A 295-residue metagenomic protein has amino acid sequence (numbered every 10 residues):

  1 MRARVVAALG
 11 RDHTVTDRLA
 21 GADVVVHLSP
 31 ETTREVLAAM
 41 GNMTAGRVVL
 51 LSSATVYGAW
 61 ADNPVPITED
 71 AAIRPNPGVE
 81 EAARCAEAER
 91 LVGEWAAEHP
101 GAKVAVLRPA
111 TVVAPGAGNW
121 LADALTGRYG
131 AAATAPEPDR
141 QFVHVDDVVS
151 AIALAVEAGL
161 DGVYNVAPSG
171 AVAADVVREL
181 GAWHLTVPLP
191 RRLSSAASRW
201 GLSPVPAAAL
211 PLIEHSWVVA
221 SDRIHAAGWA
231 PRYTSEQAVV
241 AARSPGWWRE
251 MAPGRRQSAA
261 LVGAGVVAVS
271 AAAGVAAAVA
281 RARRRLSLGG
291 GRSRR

Functional and structural regions predicted by a protein language model:
R2-A45, G58-A59: NAD(P)H-binding glycine-rich loop region in Rossmannoid oxidoreductase-like domains and their noncatalytic homologs
E35-E80: Conserved Rossmann-fold NAD(P)-dependent oxidoreductase catalytic core, especially the SDR/UDP-sugar
N76-A105: Active-site Tyr-X1-5-Lys
W95-Q141: NAD(P)-dependent short-chain dehydrogenase/reductase
L125-A132, E137-A171: Alpha-helical substrate-binding/gating segment
A151-A207, R243, R249-Q257, A280-R295: Mid/C-terminal beta-alpha module of Rossmann-like enzyme folds, strongest in SDR-family dehydrogenases/epimerases
V205-R294: C-terminal amphipathic/interface module of NAD(P)-dependent oxidoreductases and related NAD-binding regulators
